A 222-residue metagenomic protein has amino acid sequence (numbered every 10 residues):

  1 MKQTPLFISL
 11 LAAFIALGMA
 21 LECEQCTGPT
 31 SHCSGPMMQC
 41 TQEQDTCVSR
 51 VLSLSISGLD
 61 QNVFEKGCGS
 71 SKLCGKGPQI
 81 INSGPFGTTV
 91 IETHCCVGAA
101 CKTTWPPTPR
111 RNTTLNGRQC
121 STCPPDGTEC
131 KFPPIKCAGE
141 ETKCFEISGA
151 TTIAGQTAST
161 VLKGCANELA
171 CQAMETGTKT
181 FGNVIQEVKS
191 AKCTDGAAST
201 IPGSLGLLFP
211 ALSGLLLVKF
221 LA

Functional and structural regions predicted by a protein language model:
M1-A12, T200-F209, K219-A222: Classical eukaryotic N-terminal signal peptides for Sec-dependent ER targeting/secretion, especially the positively
K2-S71, I91, S121-C123, F132: N-terminal "mature ectodomain cap" immediately after the signal peptide in secreted/cell-surface glycoproteins
P29-H32, A99-Q156, A197-A198, F220: Surface-exposed interaction/gating patches
C47, L52-I80, A150, S159 (+1 more regions): A low-complexity, Ser/Thr/Gly/Pro-enriched, surface-exposed linker/loop concept that marks segments flanking
G67, V90-H94, P133, A211-L212 (+1 more regions): Extended non-catalytic domains of envelope/secretory-pathway proteins
C68, Q79-I81, V90, C95 (+3 more regions): Folded extracytoplasmic luminal domains of secretory or organellar precursors
V90-P106, V184-G196, G214: Short, structured beta-strand segments at or near domain termini in extracellular proteins/domains
E175-P210: C-terminal GPI-anchoring signal of eukaryotic secretory precursors
